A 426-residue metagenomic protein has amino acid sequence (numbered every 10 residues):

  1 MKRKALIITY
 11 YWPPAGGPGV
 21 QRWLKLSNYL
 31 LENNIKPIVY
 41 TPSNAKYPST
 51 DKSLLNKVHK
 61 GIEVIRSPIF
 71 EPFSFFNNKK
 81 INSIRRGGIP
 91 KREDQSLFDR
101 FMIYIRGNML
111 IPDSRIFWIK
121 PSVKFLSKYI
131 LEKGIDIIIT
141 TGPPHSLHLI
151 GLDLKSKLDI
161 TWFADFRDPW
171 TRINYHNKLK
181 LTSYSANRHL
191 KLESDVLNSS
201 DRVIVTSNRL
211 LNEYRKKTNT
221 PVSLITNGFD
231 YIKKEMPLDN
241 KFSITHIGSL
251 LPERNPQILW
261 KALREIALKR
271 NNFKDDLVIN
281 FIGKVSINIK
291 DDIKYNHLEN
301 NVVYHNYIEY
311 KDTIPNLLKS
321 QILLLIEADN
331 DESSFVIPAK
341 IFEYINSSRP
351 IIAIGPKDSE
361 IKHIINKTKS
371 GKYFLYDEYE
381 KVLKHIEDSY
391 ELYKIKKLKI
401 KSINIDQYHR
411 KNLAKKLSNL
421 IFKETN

Functional and structural regions predicted by a protein language model:
P42-K120: A conserved catalytic-core segment of Leloir-type glycosyltransferases
K124-S127, S146-L149, D153-K157, W170-T171 (+1 more regions): Membrane-proximal helix-turn-helix segments that form the acceptor-binding/catalytic region of lipid-linked
D201, L317-S334, I352: Acidic donor-binding loop of glycosyltransferase active sites
T206-R209, I225-G228: Carbohydrate-associated surface elements
P237-R254, W260-R264, L413: Conserved donor-binding/catalytic core segment of Leloir-type glycosyltransferases
R270, D276, F281-G283, N288-I314: Nucleotide-activated donor-binding/catalytic signature segment of Leloir-type glycosyltransferases, i.e., the conserved
P356-E387: Change "using UDP/GDP/dTDP sugars" to "using nucleotide sugars
D377-L383, K394-K423: A charged, aromatic-enriched C-terminal amphipathic alpha-helix characteristic of glycosyltransferases across folds
